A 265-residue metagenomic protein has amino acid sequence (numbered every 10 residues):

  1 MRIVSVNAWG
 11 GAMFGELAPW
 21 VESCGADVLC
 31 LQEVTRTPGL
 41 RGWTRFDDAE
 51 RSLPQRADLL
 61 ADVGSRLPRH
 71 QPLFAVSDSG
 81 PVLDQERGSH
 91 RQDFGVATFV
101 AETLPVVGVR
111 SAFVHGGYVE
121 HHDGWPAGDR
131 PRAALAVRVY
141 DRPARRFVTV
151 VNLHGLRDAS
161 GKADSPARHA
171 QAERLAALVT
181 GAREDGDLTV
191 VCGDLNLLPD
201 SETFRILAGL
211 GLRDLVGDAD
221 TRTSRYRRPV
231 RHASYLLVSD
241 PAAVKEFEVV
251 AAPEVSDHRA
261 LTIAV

Functional and structural regions predicted by a protein language model:
I3-N7, W20-R51, F99, V137 (+4 more regions): Active-site beta-strand/loop signature of hydrolases that rely on acidic residues for catalysis
S5-G10, P126, D164-H169, G193: Short, flexible loop segments at the rims of nucleotide/cofactor-binding pockets, characterized by
G11-M13, R36-G39, G80-V82, R157-G161 (+3 more regions): Active-site environment of divalent metal-dependent phosphoester hydrolases
G11-V21: Short, acidic/polar
T35-F147, V249-A252: Structured beta-strand-rich core segments of catalytic domains in phosphoester-bond hydrolases
S52-A57, S165-R174: Charged helix-capping and loop-helix junction motifs
L104, A177-T189, N196-V265: Metal-dependent phosphoester-hydrolase catalytic domains
H122, P131, R142-H169: Metal-dependent phosphoester/phosphodiester hydrolase catalytic core
